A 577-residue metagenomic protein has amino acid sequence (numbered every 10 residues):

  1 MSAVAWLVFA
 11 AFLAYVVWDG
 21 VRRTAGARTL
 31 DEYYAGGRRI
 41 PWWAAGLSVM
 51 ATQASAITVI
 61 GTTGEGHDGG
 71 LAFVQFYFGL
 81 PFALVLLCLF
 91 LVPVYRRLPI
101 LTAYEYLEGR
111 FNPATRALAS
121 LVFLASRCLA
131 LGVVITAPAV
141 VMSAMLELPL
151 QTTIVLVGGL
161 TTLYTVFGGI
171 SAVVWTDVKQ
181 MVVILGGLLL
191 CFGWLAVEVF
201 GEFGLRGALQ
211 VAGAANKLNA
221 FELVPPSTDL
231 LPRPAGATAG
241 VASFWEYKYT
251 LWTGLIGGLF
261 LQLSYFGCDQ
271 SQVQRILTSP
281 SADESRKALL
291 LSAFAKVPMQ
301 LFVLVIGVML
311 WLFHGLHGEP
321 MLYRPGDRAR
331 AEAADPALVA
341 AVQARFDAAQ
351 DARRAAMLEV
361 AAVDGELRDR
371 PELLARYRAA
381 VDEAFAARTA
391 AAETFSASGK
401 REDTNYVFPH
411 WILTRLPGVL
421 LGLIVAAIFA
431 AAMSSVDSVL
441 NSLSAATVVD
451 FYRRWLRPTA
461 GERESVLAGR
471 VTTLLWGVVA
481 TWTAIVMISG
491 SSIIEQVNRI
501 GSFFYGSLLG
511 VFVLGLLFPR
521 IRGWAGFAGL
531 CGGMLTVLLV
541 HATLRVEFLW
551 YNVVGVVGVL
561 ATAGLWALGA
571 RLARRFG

Functional and structural regions predicted by a protein language model:
M1-G577: Membrane-embedded helix-loop-helix hairpins and adjacent transmembrane boundary segments in multi-pass transporters
